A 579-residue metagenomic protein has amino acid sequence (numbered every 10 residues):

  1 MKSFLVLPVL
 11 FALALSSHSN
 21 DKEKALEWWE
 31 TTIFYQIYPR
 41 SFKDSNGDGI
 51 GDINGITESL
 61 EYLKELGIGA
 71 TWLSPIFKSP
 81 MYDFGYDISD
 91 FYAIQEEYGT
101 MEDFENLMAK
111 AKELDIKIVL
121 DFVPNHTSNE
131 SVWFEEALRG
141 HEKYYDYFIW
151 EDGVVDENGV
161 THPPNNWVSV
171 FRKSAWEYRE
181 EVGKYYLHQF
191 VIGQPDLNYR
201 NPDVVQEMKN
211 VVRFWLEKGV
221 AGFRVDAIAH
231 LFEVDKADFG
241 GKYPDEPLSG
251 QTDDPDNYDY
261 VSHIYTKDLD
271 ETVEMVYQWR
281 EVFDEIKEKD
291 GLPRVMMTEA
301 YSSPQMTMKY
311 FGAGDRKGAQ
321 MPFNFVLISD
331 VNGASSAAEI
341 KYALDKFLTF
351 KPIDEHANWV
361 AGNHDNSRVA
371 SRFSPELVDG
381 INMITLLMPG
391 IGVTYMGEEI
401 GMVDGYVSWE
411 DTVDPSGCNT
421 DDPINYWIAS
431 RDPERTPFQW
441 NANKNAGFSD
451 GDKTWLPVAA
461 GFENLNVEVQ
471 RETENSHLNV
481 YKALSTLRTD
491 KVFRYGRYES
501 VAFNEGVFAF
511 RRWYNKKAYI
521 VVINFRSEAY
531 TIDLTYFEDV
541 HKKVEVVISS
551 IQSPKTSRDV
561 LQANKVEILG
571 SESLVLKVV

Functional and structural regions predicted by a protein language model:
K2-S19: Cleavable N-terminal signal peptides of Sec/SRP-targeted secreted and luminal proteins
S16-R213, E217, H230-P304, F438: Acidic/aromatic-lined carbohydrate-recognition and catalytic surfaces of CAZymes acting on diverse glycans
A25, W29, K236, G240-Y265 (+10 more regions): Loop/helix patches that line or flank the sugar-binding groove of alpha-linked glycan CAZymes
R40-F42, F77-S79, P124-N125, I192-G193 (+11 more regions): Short, solvent-exposed loop/turn segments at secondary-structure junctions
T71, F223-V225: Hydrophobic residues within beta-strands of alpha/beta enzymes
V119-L120, R224, M297, V360-A361 (+2 more regions): Generic enzyme active-site microenvironment
T535-S553: Solvent-exposed beta-hairpin/edge-strand motifs
S557-V579: C-terminal beta-strand-rich structural cap/linker in extracellular carbohydrate-active enzymes
